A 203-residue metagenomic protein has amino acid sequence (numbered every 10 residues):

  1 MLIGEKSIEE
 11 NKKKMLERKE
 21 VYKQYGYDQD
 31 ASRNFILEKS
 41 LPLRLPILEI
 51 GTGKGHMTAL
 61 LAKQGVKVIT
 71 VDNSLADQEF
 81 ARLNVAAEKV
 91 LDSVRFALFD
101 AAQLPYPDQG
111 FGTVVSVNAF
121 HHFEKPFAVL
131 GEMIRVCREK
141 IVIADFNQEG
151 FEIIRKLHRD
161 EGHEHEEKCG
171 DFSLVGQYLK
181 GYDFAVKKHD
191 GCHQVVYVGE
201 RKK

Functional and structural regions predicted by a protein language model:
M1-P42: Conserved class I S-adenosyl-L-methionine
K19-G26, M57-A59, V71, V142-V198: C-terminal alpha-helical "lid/dimerization" subdomain adjacent to the S-adenosyl-L-methionine
R44-G53: Conserved class I S-adenosyl-L-methionine
P46, K67, R95, G110-G112: Structural signature of beta-strand start/N-cap positions in the alpha/beta core of ABC transporter nucleotide-binding
K54-Q103: Class I SAM-dependent methyltransferase SAM/SAH-binding core
V115: A conserved beta-strand element that flanks and buttresses the S-adenosyl-L-methionine
A119-H122: A short His-aromatic
F127-I141: A short glycine-rich, Lys/Arg-flanked "PGG" loop and its adjoining helix->strand segment in the class I
